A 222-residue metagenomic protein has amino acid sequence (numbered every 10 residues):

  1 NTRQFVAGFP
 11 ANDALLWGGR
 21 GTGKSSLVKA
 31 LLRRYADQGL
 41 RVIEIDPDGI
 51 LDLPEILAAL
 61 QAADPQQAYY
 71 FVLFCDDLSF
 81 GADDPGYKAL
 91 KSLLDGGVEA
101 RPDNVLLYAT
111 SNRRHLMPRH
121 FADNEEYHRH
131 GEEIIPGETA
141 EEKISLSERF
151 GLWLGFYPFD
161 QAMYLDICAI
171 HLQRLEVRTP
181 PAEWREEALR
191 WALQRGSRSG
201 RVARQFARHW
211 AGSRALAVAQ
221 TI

Functional and structural regions predicted by a protein language model:
T2-A7: Pre-Walker A adenine-sensing motif
G8-V28: Walker A/P-loop nucleotide-binding motif
K29-R33: A conserved segment at the C-terminal end of the G1
R34-Y69, L78-D83: AAA+/P-loop NTPase substrate/partner-engagement loops
A62, G81-E132: Conserved catalytic/switch belt of AAA+ P-loop NTPases
S111, F121, H128-I144, G151-Y164: Conserved AAA+ ATPase "SRH/arginine-finger" region at the nucleotide-binding site
Y157-I222: C-terminal alpha-helical "lid" subdomain
